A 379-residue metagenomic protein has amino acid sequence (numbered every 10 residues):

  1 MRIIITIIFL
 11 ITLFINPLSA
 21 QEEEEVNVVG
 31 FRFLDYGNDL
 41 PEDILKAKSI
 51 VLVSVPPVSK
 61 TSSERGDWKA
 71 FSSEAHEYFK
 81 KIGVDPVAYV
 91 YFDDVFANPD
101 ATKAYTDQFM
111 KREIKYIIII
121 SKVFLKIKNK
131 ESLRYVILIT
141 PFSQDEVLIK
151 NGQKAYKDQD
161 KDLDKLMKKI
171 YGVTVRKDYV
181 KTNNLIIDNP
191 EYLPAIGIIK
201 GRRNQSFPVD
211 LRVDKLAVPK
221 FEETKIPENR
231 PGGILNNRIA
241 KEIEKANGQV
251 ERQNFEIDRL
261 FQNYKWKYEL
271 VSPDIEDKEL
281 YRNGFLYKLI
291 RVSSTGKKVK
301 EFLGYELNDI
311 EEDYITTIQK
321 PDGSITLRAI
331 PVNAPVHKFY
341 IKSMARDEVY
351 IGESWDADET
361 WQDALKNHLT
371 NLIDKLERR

Functional and structural regions predicted by a protein language model:
M1-V26: Bacterial Sec-dependent N-terminal signal peptides
E25-R379: Short beta-strand and adjacent turn/loop elements
